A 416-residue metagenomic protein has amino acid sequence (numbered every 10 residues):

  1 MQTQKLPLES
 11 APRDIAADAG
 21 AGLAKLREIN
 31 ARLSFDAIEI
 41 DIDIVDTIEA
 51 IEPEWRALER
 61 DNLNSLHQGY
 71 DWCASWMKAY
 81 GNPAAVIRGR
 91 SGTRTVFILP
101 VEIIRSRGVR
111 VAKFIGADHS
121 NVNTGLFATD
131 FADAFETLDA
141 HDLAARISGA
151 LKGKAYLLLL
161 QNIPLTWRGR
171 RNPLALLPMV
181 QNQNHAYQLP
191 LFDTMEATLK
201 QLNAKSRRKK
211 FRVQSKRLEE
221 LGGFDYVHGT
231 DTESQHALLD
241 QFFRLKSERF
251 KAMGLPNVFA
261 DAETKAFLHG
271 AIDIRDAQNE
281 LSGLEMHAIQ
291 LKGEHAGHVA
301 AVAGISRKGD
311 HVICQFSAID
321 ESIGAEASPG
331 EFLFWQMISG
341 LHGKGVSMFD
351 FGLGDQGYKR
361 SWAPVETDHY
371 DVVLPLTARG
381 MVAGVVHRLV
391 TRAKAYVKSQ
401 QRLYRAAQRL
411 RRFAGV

Functional and structural regions predicted by a protein language model:
Q2-A17, L126-R171, G229-T230, S247-V258 (+3 more regions): Intrinsically disordered, low-complexity, positively biased terminal segments
Q2-E39, P164-L202, G343-R412, V416: Active-site/acyl-donor-binding loops of N-acyltransferases
L33-F35, G116-H119, L218-L221: Short, flexible turn/loop "capping" segments at secondary-structure junctions
E39-A112, I163-R170, L174-A186, Q201-A325: A conserved beta-strand-loop-helix scaffold within acyl/acetyltransferase catalytic domains
A84, R88-R90, I104-N182, G309-T367: Acyl-donor binding region in acyl/amide transferases
R90-G92, I104, T129-F131, L191-T194 (+2 more regions): Short loop segments at secondary-structure junctions
G116, A140-D142, Q201-R208, H387-R392: Short intrinsically disordered coil segments
F131-F135, T198-N203: Flexible, glycine/proline-enriched loop segments at strand-loop-helix junctions that form or flank small-ligand binding
